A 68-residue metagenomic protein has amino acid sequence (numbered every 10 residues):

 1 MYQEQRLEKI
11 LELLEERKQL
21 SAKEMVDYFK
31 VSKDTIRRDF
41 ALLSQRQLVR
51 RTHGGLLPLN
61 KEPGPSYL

Functional and structural regions predicted by a protein language model:
Y2-K23, Y28, K33-D34, F40-L68: HTH-adjacent hinge/linker in prokaryotic transcriptional regulators
